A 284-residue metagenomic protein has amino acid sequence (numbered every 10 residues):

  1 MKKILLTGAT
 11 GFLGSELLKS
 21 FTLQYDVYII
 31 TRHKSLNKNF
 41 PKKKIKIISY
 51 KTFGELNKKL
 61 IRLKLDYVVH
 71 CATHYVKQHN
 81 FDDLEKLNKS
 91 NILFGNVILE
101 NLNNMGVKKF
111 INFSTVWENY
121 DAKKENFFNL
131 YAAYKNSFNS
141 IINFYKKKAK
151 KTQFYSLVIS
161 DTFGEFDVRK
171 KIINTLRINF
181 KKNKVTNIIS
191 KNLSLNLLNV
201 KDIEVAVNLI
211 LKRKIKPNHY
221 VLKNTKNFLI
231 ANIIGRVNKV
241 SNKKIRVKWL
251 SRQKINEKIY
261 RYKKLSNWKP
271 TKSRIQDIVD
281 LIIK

Functional and structural regions predicted by a protein language model:
K2-L23: N-terminal Rossmann NAD(P)H-binding glycine-rich loop of SDR-like oxidoreductase domains
T7, I30, V68-H74, F110-V116 (+1 more regions): SDR active-site strand-loop-helix element
Y25-H33: Conserved glycine-rich Rossmann-like NAD(P)H-binding loop of the short-chain dehydrogenase/reductase
S49-S90, A122: NAD(P)H-binding glycine-rich loop region in Rossmannoid oxidoreductase-like domains and their noncatalytic homologs
D82, K86-F94, N129, A133-N136 (+1 more regions): Glycine-rich NAD(P)-binding loop of the Rossmann-fold in SDR/ketoreductase-type enzymes
N96-Y131: Conserved Rossmann-fold NAD(P)-dependent oxidoreductase catalytic core, especially the SDR/UDP-sugar
L130, N136, S140-L195, V200-D202 (+1 more regions): NAD(P)-dependent short-chain dehydrogenase/reductase
K184, I188-K284: C-terminal substrate-binding subdomain of Rossmann-fold SDR/epimerase-dehydratase oxidoreductases
